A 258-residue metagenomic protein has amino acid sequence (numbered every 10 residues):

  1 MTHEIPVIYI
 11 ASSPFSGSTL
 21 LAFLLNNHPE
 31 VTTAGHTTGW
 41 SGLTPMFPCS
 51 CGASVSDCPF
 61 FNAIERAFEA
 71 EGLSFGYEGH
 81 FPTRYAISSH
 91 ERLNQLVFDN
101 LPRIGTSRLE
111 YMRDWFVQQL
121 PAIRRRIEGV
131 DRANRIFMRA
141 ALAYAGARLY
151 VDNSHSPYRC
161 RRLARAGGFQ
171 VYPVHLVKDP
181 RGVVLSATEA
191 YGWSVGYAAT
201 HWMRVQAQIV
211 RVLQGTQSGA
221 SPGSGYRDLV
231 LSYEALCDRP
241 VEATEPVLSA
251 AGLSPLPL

Functional and structural regions predicted by a protein language model:
T2, E128-Y144, P157-R162, G167-P257: PAPS-dependent sulfotransferase catalytic domain
E4-V7: Pre-Walker A (Motif I) flank of P-loop NTPase domains
I10: Hydrophobic anchor at the beta1->P-loop junction of P-loop NTPases
F15-S16: ATP-binding Walker
T19-V31: A conserved segment at the C-terminal end of the G1
T37-Y150: PAPS-dependent sulfation machinery
S50, V55, Y197-A198, L258: PAPS-dependent sulfotransferase catalytic core
L149-D152, V230-S232: Short catalytic-loop micro-motif centered on adjacent basic/acidic residues
